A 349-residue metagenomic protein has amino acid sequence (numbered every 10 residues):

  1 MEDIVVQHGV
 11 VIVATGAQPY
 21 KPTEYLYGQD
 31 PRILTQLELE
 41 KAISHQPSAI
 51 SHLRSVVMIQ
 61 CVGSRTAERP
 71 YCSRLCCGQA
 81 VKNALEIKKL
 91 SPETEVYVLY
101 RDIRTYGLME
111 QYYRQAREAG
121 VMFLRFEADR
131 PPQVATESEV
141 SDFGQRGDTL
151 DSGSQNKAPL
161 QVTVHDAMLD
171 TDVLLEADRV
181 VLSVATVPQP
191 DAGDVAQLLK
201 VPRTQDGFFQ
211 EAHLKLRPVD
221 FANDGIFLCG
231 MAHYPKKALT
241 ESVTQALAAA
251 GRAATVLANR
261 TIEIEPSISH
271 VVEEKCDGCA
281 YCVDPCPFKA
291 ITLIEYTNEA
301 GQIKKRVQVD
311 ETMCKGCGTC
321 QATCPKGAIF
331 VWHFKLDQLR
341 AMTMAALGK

Functional and structural regions predicted by a protein language model:
M1-K349: Residues forming the flavin
